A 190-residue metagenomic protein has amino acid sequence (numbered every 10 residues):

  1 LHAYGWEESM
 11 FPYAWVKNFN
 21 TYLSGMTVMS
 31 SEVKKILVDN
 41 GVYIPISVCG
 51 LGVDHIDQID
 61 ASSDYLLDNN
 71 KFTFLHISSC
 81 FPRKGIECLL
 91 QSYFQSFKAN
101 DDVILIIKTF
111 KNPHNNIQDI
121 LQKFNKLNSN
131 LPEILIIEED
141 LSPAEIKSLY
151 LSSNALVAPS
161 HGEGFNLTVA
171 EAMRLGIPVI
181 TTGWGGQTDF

Functional and structural regions predicted by a protein language model:
E32, G52: Carbohydrate-associated surface elements
I59-T73, K98-N100: Nucleotide-sugar donor-binding and catalytic loop/hinge architecture of NDP-sugar-dependent glycosyltransferases
L66-K84, L90-Y93, L105-I107: Conserved donor-binding/catalytic core segment of Leloir-type glycosyltransferases
I117-A144, A155: Nucleotide-activated donor-binding/catalytic signature segment of Leloir-type glycosyltransferases, i.e., the conserved
S148-S153: Short alpha-helical donor nucleotide-sugar binding micro-motif in glycosyltransferases
H161: Aromatic "clamp/platform" in nucleotide-sugar-dependent glycosyltransferases that forms part of the donor/acceptor
N166-V169, W184-Q187: Short glycine/serine-rich donor-binding loops of glycosyltransferases
P178-T181: Short hydrophobic beta-strand element within catalytic cores of glycosyltransferases and related nucleotide-activated
